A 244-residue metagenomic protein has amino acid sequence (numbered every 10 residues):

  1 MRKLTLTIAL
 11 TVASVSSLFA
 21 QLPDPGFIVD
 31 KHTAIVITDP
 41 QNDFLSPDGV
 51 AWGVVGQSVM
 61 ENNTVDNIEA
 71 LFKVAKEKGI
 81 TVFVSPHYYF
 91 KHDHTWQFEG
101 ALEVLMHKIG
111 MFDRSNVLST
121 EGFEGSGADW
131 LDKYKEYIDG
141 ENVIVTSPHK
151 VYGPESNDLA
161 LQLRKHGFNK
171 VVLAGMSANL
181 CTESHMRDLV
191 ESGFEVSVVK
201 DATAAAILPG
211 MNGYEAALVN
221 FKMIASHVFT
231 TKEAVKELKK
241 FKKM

Functional and structural regions predicted by a protein language model:
M1-L4: Positively charged n-region of N-terminal signal peptides that target proteins for export
S14-V15: N-terminal signal peptide c-region/cleavage motif recognized by signal peptidases
A20-A34, D43, E61, V74-K78 (+2 more regions): Active-site-adjacent betaalpha module
P40: Walker B catalytic acidic pair
L45-E61: Acidic/histidine-rich helix-loop elements that form or flank divalent-metal/phosphate-binding sites at the catalytic
N67-H94: Von Willebrand factor
